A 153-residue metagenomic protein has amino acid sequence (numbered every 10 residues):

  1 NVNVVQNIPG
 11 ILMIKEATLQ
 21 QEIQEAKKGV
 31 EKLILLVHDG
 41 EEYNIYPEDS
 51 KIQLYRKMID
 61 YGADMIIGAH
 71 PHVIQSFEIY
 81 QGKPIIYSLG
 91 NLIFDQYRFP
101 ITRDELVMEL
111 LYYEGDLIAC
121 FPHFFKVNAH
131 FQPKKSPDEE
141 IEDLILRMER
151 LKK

Functional and structural regions predicted by a protein language model:
N1-K153: Acidic, metal/ion-coordinating pockets
